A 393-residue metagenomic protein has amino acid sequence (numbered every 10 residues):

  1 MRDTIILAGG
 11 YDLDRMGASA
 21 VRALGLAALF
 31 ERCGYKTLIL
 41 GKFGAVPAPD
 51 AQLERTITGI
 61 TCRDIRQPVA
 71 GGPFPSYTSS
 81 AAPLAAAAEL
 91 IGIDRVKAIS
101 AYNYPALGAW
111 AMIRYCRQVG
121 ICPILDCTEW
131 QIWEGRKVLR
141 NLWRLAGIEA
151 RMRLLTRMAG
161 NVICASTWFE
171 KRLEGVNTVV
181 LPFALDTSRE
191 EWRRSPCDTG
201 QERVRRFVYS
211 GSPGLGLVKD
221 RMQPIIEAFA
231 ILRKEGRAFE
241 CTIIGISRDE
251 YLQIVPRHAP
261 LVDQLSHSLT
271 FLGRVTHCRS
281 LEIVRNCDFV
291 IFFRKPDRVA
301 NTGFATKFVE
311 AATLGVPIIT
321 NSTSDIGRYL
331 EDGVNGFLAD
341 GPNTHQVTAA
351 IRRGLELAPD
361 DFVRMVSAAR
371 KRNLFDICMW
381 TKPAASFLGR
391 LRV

Functional and structural regions predicted by a protein language model:
M1-Q52, N161, E227-K234: N-terminal subdomain of nucleotide-sugar transferases
G17-A18, G216-Q223, C278-I283, V290-V309 (+1 more regions): Nucleotide-sugar-dependent
R22-A28, T187-S188, W192, T199-H258 (+1 more regions): Conserved catalytic-core segment of nucleotide-activated headgroup transferases in glycan assembly
G25-A28, A88, L107-A109, R114-Q118 (+2 more regions): Membrane-proximal helix-turn-helix segments that form the acceptor-binding/catalytic region of lipid-linked
G41, I132, E149-R194, D198-E202 (+1 more regions): Donor nucleotide-sugar binding/catalytic pocket of nucleotide-sugar-dependent glycosyltransferases
V46-P47, S80-P83, I99-G120, L125-C127 (+2 more regions): An aromatic- and histidine-rich active-site surface loop
D332-G333, F337-T344, R353-P359: Conserved acidic donor-binding segment of nucleotide-sugar-dependent glycosyltransferases
P342, P359-L391: A charged, aromatic-enriched C-terminal amphipathic alpha-helix characteristic of glycosyltransferases across folds
